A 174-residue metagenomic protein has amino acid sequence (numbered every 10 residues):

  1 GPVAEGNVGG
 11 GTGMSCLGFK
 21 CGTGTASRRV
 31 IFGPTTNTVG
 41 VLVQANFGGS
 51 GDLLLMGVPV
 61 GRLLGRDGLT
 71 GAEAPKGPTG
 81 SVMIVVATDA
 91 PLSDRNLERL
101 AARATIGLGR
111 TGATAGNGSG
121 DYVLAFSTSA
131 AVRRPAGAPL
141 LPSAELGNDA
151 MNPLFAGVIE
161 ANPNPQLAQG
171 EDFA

Functional and structural regions predicted by a protein language model:
G1-A174: A structural signal for small-residue-enriched, beta-sheet-centric alpha/beta enzyme cores and oligomeric scaffold folds
